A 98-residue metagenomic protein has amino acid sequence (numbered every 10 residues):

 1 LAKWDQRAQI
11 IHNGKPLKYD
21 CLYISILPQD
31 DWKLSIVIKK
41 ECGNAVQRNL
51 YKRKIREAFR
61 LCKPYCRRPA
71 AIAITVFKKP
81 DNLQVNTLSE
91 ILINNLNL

Functional and structural regions predicted by a protein language model:
L1-L98: Positively charged, solvent-exposed patches that mediate nucleic-acid binding
